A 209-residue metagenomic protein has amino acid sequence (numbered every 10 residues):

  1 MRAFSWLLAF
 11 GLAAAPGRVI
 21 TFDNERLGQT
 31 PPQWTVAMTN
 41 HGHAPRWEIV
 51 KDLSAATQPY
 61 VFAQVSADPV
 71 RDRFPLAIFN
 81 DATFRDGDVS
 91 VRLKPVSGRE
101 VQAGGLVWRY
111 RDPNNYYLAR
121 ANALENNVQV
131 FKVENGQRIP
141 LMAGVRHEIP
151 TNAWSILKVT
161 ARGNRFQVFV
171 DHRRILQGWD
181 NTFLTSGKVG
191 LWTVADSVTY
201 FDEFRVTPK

Functional and structural regions predicted by a protein language model:
A15-N40, D202: Extracellular carbohydrate-recognition regions
P16, L27, Q64-E134: Secretory/extracellular carbohydrate-interaction modules and structurally similar beta-sandwich "look-alikes"
G17-T21, F183-K209: Ligand-recognition surfaces built from glycine- and aromatic
F22, V89-V91, N152-V168: Short tryptophan-centered beta-strand motifs in secreted/extracellular beta-sheet-rich domains of glycan-recognition
Q29-A63, V70-D72: Extracellular glycan-recognition surfaces and repeat-rich motifs
P75-A82, A143-I149, G190: Beta-strand-rich interaction surfaces with strong enrichment in secreted/lumenal proteins
E134-I156: Short, aromatic/His-centered strand-loop micro-motif at the edge of beta-sheets
F169-G190: Short, solvent-exposed beta-strand-to-loop segments that form ligand-recognition rims of beta-rich domains
